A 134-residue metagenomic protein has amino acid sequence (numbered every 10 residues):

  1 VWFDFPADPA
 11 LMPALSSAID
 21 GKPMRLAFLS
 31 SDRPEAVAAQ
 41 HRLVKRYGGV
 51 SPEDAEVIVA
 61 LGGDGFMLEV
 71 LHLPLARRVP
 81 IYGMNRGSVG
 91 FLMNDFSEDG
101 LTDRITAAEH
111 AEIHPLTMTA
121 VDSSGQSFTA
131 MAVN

Functional and structural regions predicted by a protein language model:
D4, D8-D20: Short, positively charged and aromatic/hydrophobic N-terminal segments
A18-G48: Short, charged N-terminal beta->alpha structural module
Y47-E56: Short acidic low-complexity segments
G65-V70: Short glycine/serine/threonine-rich phosphate/pyrophosphate-binding segments that cradle anionic phosphate groups
R78-Y82: Proline-centered loop/turn at the N-terminus of a beta-strand
R86-V89: Short, acidic/turn-prone active-site loops that include or flank metal/cofactor- and phosphate-binding residues
F91-N134: Catalytic core of DAGKc-family lipid kinases
